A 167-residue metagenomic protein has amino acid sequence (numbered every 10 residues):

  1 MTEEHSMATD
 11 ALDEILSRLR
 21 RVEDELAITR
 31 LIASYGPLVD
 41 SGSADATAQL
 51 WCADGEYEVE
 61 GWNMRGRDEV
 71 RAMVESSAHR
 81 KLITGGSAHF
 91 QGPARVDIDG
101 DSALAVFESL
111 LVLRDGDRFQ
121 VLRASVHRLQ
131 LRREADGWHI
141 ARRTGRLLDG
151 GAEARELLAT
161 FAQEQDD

Functional and structural regions predicted by a protein language model:
T2-L16, R80-D167: A beta-strand edge to alpha-helix "cap/lid" segment located at domain peripheries
T2-P37, S41, D45, Q49: Short, low-complexity N-terminal intrinsically disordered segments enriched in polar/charged residues
R18, V22, M64, R118: Charge-dense, low-complexity intrinsically disordered segments
L31-I32, V39, W51, R67 (+4 more regions): Bulky hydrophobic/aromatic packing residues
A44-L110: A solvent-exposed, acidic/Ser-Thr-rich amphipathic alpha-helical stretch
